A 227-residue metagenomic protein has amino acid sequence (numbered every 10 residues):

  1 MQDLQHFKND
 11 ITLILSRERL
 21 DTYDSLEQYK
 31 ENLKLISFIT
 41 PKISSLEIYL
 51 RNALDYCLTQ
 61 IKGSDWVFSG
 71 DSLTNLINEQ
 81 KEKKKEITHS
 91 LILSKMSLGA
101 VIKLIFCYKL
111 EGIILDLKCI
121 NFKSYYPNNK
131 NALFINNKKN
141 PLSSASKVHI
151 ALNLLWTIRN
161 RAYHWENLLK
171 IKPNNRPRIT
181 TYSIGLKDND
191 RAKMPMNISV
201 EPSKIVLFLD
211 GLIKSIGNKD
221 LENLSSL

Functional and structural regions predicted by a protein language model:
M1-I158, L169-L227: Extended intrinsically disordered or low-complexity regions, especially N/C-terminal cytosolic tails and loops, rather
W165: Acidic/aromatic/glycine-rich contiguous surface patches that form carbohydrate-binding/processing clefts and analogous
